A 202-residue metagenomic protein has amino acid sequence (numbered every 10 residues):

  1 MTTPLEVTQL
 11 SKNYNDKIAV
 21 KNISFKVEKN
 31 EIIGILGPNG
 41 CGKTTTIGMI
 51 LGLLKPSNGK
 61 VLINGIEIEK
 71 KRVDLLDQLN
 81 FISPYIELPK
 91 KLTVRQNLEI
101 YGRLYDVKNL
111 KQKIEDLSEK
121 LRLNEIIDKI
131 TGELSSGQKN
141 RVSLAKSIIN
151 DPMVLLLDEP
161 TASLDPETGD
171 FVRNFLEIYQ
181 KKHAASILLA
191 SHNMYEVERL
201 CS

Functional and structural regions predicted by a protein language model:
G59-K70, D74-L75: Conserved ABC transporter NBD signature motif
E99, R103-I126: Conserved ABC ATPase "signature" region
I130-L134: Conserved ABC ATPase signature
D151: Conserved catalytic motifs of ABC-family nucleotide-binding domains
L155-D158: Catalytic Walker B motif of ABC-type/P-loop ATPase nucleotide-binding domains
P166-T168: Helix N-cap at the start of a conserved alpha-helix in ABC-type nucleotide-binding domains
D170-H183: Helical segment within the ABC ATPase nucleotide-binding domain
